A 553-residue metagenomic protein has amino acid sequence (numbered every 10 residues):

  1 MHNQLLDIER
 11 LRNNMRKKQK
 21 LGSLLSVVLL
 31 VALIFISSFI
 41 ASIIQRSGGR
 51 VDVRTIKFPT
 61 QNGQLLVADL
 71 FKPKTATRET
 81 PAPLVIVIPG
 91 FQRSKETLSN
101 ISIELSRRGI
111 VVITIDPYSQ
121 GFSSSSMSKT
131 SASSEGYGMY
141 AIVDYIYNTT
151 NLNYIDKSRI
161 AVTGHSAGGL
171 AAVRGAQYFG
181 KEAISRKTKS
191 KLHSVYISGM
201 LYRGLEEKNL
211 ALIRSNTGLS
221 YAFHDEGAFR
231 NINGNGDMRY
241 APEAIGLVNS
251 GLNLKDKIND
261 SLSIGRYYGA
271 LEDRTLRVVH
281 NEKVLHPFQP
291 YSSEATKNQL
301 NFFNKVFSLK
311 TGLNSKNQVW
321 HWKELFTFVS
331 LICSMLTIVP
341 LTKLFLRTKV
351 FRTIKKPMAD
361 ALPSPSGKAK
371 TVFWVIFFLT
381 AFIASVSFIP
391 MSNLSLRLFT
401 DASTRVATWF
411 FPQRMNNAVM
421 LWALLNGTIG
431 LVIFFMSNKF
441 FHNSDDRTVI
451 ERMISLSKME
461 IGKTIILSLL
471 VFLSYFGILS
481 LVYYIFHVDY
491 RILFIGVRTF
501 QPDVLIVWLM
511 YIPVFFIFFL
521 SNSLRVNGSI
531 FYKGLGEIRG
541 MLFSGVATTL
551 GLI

Functional and structural regions predicted by a protein language model:
M1-Q19: N-terminal Lys/Arg-rich, disordered targeting/topogenic segments
K18-P59, V67-D69: An N-terminal hydrophobic leader/cap segment in hydrolases
S26-V27, S38, M335-T348, L431-K439 (+1 more regions): Alpha-helical transmembrane segments
I34-A41, V339-K343, A384-N393: Alpha-helical transmembrane segments of multi-pass membrane proteins
G48-V319: Soluble extramembrane regions of membrane proteins in the secretory/endomembrane system
N317-L331: Juxtamembrane/start-of-transmembrane alpha-helix segments at the extracytoplasmic/lumenal side of membrane anchors
C333-I376: Juxtamembrane interface at the cytosolic side of transmembrane helices
V375-I553: Alpha-helical transmembrane segments of integral membrane proteins
